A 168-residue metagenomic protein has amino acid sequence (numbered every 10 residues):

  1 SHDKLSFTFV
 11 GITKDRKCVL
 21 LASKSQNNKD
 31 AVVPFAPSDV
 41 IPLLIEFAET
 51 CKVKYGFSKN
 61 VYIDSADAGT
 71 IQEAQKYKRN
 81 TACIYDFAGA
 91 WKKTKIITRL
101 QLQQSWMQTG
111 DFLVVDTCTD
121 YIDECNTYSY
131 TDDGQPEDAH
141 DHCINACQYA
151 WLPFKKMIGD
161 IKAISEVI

Functional and structural regions predicted by a protein language model:
S1-K4: Short acidic, Gly/Ser-rich segments with clustered Asp/Glu that frequently serve as metal-coordination loops in enzyme
T8, K14-D138, M157, E166: Mg2+-dependent endonuclease catalytic cores in nucleic-acid-processing enzymes, primarily RNase H-like
G11, A150-P153: Generic structural signal for hydrophobic core residues of well-folded globular domains
H140-H142: Histidine-centered active-site/metal-ligand motif
L152-I168: Acidic two-metal-ion nuclease catalytic site recognized across multiple nuclease folds, prominently DnaQ/RNase D-T
